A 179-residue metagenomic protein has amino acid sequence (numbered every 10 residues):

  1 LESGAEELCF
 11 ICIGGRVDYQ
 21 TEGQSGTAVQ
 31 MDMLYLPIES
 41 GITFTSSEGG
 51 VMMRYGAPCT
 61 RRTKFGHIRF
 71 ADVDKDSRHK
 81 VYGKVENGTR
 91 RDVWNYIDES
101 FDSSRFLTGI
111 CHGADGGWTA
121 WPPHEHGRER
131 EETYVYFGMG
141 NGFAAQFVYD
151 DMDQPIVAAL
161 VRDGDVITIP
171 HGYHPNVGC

Functional and structural regions predicted by a protein language model:
L1, N87-T133: A short glycine-rich, His/Asp/Glu-containing loop-to-beta-strand
G4-G23, G127-V166, V177: Glycine- and acidic-residue-biased ligand/ion/polar-headgroup-sensing regions
C9, M33-Y35, R54, T108-H112 (+3 more regions): Conserved hydrophobic/aromatic beta-strand scaffold that supports enzyme active sites
D18, T43, V51-M53, A145: General beta-strand recognition
V29-E48, Y55-A57, L160-C179: Conserved metal-binding segment of the jelly-roll/cupin
S46, R54-C59, N95-D98, I110-D115 (+1 more regions): Short, structured patches in soluble enzyme cores that scaffold and shape functional sites
G50, D102, G140-G142: Secondary-structure boundary elements
G50-V93, V148-D151: Double-stranded beta-helix
